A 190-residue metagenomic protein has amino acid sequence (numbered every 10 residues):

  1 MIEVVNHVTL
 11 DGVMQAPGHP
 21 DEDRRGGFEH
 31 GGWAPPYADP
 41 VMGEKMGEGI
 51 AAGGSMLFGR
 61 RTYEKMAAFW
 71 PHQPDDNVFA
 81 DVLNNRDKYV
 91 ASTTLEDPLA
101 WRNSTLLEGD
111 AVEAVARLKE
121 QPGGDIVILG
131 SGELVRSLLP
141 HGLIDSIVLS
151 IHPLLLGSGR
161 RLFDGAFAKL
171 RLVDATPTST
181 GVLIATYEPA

Functional and structural regions predicted by a protein language model:
M1-A190: Enzymes that bind and transform nitrogen-containing heteroaromatic metabolites
